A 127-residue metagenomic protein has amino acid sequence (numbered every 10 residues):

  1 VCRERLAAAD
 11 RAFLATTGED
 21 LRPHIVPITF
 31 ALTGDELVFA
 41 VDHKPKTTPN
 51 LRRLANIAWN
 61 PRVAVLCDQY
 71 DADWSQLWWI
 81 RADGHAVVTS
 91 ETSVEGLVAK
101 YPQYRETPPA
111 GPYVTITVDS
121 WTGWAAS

Functional and structural regions predicted by a protein language model:
V1-C2, S93: Alpha-helical structural motif
C2-R3, L54: Short amphipathic alpha-helical segments and helix-helix/interface helices
A9-K46, I57, V65-C67: Short beta-strand segments
T48, A64, Q69-S127: Charged, gly/pro-rich active-site loop segments
R52-N60: Short amphipathic alpha-helical segments
